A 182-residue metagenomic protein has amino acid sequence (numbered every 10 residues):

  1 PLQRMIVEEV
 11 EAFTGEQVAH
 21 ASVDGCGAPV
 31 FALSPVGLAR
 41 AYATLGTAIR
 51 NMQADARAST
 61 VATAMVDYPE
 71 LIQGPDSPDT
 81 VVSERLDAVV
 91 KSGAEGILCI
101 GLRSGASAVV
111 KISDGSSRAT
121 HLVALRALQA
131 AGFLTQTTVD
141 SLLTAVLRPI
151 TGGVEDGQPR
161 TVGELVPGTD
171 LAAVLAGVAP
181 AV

Functional and structural regions predicted by a protein language model:
P1-M5, E11-M52, A56: Active-site-proximal helix/loop microenvironment of the serine DD-peptidase/beta-lactamase transpeptidase fold
E9-V10, A127: Residues within well-ordered alpha helices
T47-V182: Structured C-terminal helix/loop/strand segments within mature extracytoplasmic catalytic/sensor domains
